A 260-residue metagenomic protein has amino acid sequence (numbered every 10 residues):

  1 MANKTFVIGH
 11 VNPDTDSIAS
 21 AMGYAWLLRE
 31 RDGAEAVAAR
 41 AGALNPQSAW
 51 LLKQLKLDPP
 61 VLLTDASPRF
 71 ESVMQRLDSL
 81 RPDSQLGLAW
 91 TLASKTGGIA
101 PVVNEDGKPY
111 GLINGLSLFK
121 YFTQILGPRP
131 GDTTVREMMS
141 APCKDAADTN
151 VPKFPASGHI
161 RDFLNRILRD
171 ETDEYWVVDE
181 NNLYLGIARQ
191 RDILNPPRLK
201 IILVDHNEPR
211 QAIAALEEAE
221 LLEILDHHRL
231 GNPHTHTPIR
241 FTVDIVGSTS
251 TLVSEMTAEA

Functional and structural regions predicted by a protein language model:
M1-A260: Replace "Mg2+/Mn2+-dependent" with "divalent metal-dependent
